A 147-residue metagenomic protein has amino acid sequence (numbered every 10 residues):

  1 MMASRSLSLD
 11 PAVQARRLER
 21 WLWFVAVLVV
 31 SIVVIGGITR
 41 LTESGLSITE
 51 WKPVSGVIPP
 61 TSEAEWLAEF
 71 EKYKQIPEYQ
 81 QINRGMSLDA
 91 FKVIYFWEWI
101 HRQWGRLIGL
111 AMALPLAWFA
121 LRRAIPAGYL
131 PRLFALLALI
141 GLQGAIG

Functional and structural regions predicted by a protein language model:
M1-A15: Short, Lys/Arg-rich, polar N-terminal cytosolic tail immediately upstream of the first transmembrane signal-anchor
L18-I58: N-terminal signal-anchor transmembrane alpha helix
F24-S31, I35, L107-A117, A135-A145: Lipid-exposed faces of alpha-helical membrane segments in multi-pass integral membrane proteins
T39, W104, I146: Short active-site segment of divalent metal-dependent hydrolases/proteases that encodes the spacing between
T49-Q80: Long, glycine/tryptophan/cysteine-rich extracytoplasmic
K72-M112: Individual transmembrane alpha-helix segments
A117-A124: Structural signal for the C-terminal ends of transmembrane alpha-helices and the immediately following loop
A127-L137: Membrane-interfacial loop-to-transmembrane alpha-helix junctions, especially the N-terminal start
